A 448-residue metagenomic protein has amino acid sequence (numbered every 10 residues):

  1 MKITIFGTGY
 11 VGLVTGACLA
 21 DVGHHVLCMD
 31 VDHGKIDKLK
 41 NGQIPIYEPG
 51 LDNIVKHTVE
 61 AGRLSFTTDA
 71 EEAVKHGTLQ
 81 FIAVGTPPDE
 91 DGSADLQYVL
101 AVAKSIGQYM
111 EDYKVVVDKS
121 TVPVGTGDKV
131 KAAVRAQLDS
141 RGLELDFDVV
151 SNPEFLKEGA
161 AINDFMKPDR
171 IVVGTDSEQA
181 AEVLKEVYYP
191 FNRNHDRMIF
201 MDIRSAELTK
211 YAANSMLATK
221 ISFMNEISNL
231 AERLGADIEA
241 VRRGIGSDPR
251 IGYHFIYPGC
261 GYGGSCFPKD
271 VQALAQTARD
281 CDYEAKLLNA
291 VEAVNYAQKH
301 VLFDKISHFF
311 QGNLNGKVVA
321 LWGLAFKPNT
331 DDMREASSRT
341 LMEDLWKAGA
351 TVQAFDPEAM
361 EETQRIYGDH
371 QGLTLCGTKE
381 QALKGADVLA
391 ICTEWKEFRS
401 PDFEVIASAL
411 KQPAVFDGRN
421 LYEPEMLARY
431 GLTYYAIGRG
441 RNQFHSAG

Functional and structural regions predicted by a protein language model:
M1-G448: Structural/interface elements that position substrates and couple domains in central-metabolism enzymes
